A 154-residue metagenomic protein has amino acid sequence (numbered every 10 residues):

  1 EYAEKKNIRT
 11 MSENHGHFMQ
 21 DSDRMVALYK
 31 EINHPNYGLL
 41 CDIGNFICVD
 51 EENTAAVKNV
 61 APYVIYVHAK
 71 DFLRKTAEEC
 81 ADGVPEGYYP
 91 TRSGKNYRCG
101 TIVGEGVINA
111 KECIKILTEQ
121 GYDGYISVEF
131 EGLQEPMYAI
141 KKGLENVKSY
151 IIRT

Functional and structural regions predicted by a protein language model:
E1-L39, C48: Active-site acidic/histidine proton-transfer and metal-coordination neighborhood in alpha/beta enzyme cores
Y2-I8, E112-D123, T154: A structural motif corresponding to the C-terminal end of an alpha-helix and its immediate exit/capping segment
E4, K30-N33, A61, T118 (+1 more regions): Residue-level signal for alpha-helix termini/capping positions
I8, E13-H17, D42-F46, K70-R74 (+2 more regions): Active-site beta-loop-alpha junctions enriched in small/polar residues
T10, D42, V67, L117 (+2 more regions): Conserved, mostly hydrophobic/aromatic
S22, I47-Y122, M137, K141: Gly/Pro-rich active-site loop or hairpin
P35-N36, P62, G124-Y125: Short acidic capping loops at alpha-helix termini that bridge into adjacent secondary structure
P136-T154: C-terminal helical cap(s) of enzyme catalytic domains, especially alpha/beta-barrels
